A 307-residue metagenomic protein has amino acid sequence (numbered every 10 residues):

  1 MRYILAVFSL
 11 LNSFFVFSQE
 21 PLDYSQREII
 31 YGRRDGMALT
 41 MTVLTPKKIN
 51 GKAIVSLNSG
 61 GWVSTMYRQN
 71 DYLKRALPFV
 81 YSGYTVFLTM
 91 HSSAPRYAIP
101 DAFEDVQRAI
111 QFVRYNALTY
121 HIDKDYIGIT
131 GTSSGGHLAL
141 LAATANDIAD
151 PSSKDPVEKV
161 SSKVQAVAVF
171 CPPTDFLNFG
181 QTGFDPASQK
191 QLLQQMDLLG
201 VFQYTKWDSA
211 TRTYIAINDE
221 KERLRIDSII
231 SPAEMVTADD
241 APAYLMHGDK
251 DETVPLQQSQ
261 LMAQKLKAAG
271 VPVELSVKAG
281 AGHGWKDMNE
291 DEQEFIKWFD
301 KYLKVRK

Functional and structural regions predicted by a protein language model:
Q19-I49: N-terminal cap/lid segment of alpha/beta-hydrolase-fold proteins
P21, F184-M235, A241: Mobile cap/lid helix-loop segments that gate and shape the active-site cleft of serine hydrolases
N50-G61: Short beta-strand element of the alpha/beta-hydrolase
R68-L88: Short amphipathic alpha-helix adjacent to the substrate-entry channel of hydrolases
N70, Q111-P186: Primarily recognizes the serine-hydrolase "nucleophile elbow" in alpha/beta-hydrolase and SGNH/GDSL folds
A98-L118, Q293: Alpha/beta-hydrolase active-site loop
D175-F176, K250-V254, G284-W285: Acidic catalytic loop of the alpha/beta-hydrolase fold
D239, Y244-H247, D251: Short beta-strand/loop motif that positions the catalytic acidic residue of the alpha/beta-hydrolase fold
